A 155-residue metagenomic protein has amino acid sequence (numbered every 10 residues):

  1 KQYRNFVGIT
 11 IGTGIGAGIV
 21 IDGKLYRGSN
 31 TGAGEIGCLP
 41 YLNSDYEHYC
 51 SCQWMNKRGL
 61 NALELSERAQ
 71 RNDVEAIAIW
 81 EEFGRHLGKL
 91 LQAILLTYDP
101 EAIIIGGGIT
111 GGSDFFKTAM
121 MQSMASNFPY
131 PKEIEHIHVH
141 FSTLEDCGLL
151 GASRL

Functional and structural regions predicted by a protein language model:
K1-Q2, P40-L155: ATP-binding/phosphotransfer module of carbohydrate and carboxylate kinases, centering on a glycine-rich
K1-Y46, W54, G151-L155: Phosphate-binding/catalytic loop of phosphoryl-transfer enzymes
